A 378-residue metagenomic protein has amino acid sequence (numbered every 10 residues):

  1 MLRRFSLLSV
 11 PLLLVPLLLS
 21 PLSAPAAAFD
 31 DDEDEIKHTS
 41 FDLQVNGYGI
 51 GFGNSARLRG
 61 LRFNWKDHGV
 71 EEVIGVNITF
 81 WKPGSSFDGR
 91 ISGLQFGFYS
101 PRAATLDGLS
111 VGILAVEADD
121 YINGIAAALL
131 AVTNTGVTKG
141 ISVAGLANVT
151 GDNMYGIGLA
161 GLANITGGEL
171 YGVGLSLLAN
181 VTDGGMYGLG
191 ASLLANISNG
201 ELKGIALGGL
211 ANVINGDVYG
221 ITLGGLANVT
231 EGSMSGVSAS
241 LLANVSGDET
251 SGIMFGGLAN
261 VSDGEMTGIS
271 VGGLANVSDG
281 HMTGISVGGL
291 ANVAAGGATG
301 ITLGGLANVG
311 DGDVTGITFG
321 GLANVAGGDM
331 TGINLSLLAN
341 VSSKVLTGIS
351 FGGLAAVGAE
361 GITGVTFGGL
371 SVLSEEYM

Functional and structural regions predicted by a protein language model:
M1-L7: N-terminal secretory signal peptides that target proteins for export/translocation
S9-P21: Bacterial N-terminal signal peptides
S23-P25: Generic detection of intrinsically disordered/low-complexity segments and helix-coil linkers/edges
A27-M378: Surface-exposed, glycine- and small/polar-enriched segments that build interaction surfaces at terminal
